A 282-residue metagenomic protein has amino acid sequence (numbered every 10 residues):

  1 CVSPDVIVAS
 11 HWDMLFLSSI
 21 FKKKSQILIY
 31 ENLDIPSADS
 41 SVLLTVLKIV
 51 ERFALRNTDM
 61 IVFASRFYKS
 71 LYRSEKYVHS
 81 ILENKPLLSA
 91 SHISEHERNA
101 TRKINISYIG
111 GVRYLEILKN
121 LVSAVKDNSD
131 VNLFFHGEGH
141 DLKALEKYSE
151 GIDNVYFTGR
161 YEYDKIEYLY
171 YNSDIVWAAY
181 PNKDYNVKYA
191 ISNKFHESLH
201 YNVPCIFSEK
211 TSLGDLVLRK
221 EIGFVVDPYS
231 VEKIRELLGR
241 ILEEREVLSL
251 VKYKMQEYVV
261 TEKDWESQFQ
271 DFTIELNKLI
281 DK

Functional and structural regions predicted by a protein language model:
C1-S3, F16, I20-K23, Y30 (+2 more regions): Membrane-proximal helix-turn-helix segments that form the acceptor-binding/catalytic region of lipid-linked
A9-M14: Short His-centered aromatic/hydrophobic patch
S37, E51-S94, T101: Donor nucleotide-sugar binding/catalytic pocket of nucleotide-sugar-dependent glycosyltransferases
V62, E97-V125, L133-F134, K252: Conserved donor-binding/catalytic core segment of Leloir-type glycosyltransferases
K103, K143-Y168, N172: Nucleotide-activated donor-binding/catalytic signature segment of Leloir-type glycosyltransferases, i.e., the conserved
E116, E162-L169, V176-H196, H200 (+1 more regions): Nucleotide-sugar-dependent
R219-K220, F224-V231, G239-E246: Conserved acidic donor-binding segment of nucleotide-sugar-dependent glycosyltransferases
Y229, E243-K278: A charged, aromatic-enriched C-terminal amphipathic alpha-helix characteristic of glycosyltransferases across folds
